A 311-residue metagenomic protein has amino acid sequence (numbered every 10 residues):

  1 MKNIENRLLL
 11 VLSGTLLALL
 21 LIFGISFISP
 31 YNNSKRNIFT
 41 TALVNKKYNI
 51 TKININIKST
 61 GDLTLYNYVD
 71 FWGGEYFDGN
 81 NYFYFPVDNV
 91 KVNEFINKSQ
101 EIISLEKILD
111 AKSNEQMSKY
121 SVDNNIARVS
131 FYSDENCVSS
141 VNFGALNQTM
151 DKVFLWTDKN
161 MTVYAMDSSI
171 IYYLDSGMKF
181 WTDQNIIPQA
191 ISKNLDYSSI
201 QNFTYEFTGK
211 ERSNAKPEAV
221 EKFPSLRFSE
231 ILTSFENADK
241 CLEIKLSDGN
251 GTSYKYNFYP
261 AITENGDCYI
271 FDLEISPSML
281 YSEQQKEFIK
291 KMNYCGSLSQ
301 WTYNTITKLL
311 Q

Functional and structural regions predicted by a protein language model:
K2-Q311: Soluble, acidic/polar mature domains that operate outside membranes
